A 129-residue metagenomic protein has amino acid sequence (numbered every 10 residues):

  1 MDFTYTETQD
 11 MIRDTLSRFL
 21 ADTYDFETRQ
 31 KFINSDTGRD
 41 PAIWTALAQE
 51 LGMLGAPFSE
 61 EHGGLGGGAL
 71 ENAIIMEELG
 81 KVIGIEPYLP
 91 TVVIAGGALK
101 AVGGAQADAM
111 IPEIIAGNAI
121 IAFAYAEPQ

Functional and structural regions predicted by a protein language model:
M1-T8: Intrinsic disorder at enzyme termini
Q9, L20, I75: Residue-level signal for inorganic ion chemistry
T15, D22: Conserved "HGTGT" condensation-loop signature of ketosynthase/thiolase-family condensing enzymes that catalyze
T23-Q129: Glycine-rich flavin
